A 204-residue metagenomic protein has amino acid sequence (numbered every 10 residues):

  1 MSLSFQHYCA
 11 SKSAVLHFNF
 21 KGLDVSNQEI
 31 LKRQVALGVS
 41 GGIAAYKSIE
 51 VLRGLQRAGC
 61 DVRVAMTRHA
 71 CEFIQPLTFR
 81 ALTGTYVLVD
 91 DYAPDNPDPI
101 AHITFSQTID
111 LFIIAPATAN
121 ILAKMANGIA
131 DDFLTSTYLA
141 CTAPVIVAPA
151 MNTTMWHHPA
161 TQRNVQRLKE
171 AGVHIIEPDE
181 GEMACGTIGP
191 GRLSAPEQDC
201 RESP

Functional and structural regions predicted by a protein language model:
Y8, H17-I146, N152-P204: A cross-family phosphate/adenosyl-ligand binding-site feature
S13-A14: Short, low-complexity intrinsically disordered segments enriched in A/P/G/S/L with frequent Arg, especially at protein
